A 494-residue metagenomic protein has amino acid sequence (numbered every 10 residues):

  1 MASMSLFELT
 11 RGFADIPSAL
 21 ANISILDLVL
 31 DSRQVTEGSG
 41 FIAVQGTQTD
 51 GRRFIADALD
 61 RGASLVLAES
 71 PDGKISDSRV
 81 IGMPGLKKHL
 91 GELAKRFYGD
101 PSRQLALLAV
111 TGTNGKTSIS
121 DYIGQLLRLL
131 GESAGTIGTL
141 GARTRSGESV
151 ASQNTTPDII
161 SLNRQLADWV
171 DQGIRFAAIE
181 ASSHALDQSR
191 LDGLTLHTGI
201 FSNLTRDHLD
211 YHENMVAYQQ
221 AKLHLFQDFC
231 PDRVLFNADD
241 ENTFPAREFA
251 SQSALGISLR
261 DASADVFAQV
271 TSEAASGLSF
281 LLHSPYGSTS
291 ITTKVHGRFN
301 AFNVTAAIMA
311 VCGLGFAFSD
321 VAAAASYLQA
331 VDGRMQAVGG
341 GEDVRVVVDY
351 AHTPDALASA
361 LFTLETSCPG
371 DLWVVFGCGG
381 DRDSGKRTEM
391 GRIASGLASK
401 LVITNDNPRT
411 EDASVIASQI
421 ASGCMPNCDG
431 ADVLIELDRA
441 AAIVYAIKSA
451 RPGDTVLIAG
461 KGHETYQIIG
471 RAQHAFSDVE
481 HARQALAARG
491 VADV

Functional and structural regions predicted by a protein language model:
M1-E92, R96, E241, F267-Q269 (+4 more regions): N-terminal leader/targeting and accessory segments in enzymes
M1-S18, E37-G40, D50-R53, Y286 (+3 more regions): ATP-dependent carboxylate-amine ligase
S64-S70, I200, L235-A238, W373-G377 (+1 more regions): Short internal beta-strands
A68, G73-D77, Q172, D187 (+5 more regions): Acidic, Mg2+-coordinating active-site environments of NTP-dependent enzymes
S70-D72, T139-L140, S183, L204 (+4 more regions): Short, ordered loop/turn segments at secondary-structure junctions
G73-K74, A142-T144, A185-D187, E241-P245 (+4 more regions): Short, active-site-adjacent cap segments at secondary-structure transitions
L90-A238, F244-A250, T305, S367-C368: Phosphate-binding loop of NTP-binding sites
